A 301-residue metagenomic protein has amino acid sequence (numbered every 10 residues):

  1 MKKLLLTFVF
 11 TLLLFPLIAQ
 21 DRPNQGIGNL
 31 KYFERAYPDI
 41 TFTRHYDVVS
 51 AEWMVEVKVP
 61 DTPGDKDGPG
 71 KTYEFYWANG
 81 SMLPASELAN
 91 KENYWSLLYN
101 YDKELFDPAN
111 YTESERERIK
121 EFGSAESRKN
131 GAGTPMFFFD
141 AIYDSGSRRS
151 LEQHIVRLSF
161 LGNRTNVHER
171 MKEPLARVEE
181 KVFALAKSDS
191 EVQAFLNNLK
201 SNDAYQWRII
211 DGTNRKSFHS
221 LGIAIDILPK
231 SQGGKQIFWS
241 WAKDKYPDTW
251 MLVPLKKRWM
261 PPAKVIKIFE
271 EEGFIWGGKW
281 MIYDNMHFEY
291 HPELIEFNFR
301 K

Functional and structural regions predicted by a protein language model:
M1-L4: Positively charged n-region of N-terminal signal peptides that target proteins for export
T7-P16: Bacterial N-terminal signal peptides
F10, I223, H291: Alpha-helical and His/Cys-centered functional microenvironments
F15-P16, Q232, R300: Residues in and immediately flanking transmembrane alpha helices
L17-D21: Boundary at the C-terminal end of the N-terminal hydrophobic targeting segment
R22-S50: N-terminal mature-domain "stem" immediately C-terminal to a signal peptide or N-terminal signal-anchor/transmembrane
T43-K279: Cell-envelope/glycan interface and biosynthesis
E271-K301: A cross-kingdom marker for long, charged
